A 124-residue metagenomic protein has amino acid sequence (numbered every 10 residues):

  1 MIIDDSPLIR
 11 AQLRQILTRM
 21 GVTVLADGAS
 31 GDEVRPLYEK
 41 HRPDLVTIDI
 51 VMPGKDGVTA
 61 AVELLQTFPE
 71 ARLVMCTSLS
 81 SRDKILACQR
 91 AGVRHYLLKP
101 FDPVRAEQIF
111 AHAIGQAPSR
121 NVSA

Functional and structural regions predicted by a protein language model:
P7-A26: Two-component/phosphorelay signaling modules centered on CheY-like receiver
S30-E33, D56-A60: Acidic catalytic/metal-coordinating carboxylates
H41-T47: Active-site beta3 strand of CheY-like receiver
M52: Receiver (REC) domain active-site loop signature in two-component systems and cognate sites in sensor histidine kinases
L79-S80: Short, conserved "switch-loop" micro-motifs in signal-transduction and mechanochemical regulators
D83, F101-F110: C-terminal output helix
